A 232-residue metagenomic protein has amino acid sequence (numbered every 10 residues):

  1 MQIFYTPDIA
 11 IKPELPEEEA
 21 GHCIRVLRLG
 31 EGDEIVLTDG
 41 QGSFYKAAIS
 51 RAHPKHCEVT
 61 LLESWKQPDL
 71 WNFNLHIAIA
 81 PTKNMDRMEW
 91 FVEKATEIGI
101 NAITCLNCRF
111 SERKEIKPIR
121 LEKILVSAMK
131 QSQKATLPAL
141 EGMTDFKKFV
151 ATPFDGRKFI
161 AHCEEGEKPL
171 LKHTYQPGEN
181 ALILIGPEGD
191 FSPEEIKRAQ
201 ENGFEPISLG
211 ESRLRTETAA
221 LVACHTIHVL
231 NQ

Functional and structural regions predicted by a protein language model:
M1-K66: N-terminal positively charged helical leader segments and presequences
I11, E31-D33, S43-Y45, K55-C57 (+5 more regions): A generic structural signal for short beta-strands and their flanking turns/coil linkers
S64, C108-S111, E211-S212: Short, ordered loop/turn segments at secondary-structure junctions
P68-F159: RNA substrate-binding interface of SAM-dependent RNA methyltransferases
A80, K114, E188, S212 (+1 more regions): Glycine- and other small-residue-rich loops at beta-strand/loop junctions that grip anionic moieties
K158-K197, F204-L209: Active-site/ligand-binding-proximal alpha/beta "capping" segment
P193-Q232: Structured adenosyl-cofactor binding patch, chiefly the S-adenosyl-L-methionine
